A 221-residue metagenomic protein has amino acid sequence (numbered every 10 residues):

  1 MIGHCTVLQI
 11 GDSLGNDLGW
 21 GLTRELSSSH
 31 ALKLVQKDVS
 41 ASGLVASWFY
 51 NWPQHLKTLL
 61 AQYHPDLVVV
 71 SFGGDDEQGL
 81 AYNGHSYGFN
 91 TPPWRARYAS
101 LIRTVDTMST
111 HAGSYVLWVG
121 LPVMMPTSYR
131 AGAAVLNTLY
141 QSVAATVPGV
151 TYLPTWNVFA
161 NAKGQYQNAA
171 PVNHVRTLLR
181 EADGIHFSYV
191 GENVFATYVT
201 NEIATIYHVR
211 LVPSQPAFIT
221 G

Functional and structural regions predicted by a protein language model:
M1-P93: Conserved SGNH/GDSL esterase-like catalytic core that processes O-acyl groups on lipids and polysaccharides
S13, G120, S188: Ser/Thr-glycine-rich phosphate-binding loops at phosphate-binding pockets of nucleotides, nucleotide cofactors
L14, L18, L22, W52 (+9 more regions): Stable alpha-helical elements in mature extracytoplasmic
T23, S27, A31, A61-P65 (+4 more regions): Sec-exported extracytoplasmic/periplasmic mature domains
S71-E77, V105-N137, W156-N157: Active-site segments of SGNH/GDSL-like serine hydrolases that catalyze O-acetyl group transfer/hydrolysis on lipids
V123-G221: Catalytic His-Asp segment of secreted/periplasmic serine-dependent ester chemistry enzymes
